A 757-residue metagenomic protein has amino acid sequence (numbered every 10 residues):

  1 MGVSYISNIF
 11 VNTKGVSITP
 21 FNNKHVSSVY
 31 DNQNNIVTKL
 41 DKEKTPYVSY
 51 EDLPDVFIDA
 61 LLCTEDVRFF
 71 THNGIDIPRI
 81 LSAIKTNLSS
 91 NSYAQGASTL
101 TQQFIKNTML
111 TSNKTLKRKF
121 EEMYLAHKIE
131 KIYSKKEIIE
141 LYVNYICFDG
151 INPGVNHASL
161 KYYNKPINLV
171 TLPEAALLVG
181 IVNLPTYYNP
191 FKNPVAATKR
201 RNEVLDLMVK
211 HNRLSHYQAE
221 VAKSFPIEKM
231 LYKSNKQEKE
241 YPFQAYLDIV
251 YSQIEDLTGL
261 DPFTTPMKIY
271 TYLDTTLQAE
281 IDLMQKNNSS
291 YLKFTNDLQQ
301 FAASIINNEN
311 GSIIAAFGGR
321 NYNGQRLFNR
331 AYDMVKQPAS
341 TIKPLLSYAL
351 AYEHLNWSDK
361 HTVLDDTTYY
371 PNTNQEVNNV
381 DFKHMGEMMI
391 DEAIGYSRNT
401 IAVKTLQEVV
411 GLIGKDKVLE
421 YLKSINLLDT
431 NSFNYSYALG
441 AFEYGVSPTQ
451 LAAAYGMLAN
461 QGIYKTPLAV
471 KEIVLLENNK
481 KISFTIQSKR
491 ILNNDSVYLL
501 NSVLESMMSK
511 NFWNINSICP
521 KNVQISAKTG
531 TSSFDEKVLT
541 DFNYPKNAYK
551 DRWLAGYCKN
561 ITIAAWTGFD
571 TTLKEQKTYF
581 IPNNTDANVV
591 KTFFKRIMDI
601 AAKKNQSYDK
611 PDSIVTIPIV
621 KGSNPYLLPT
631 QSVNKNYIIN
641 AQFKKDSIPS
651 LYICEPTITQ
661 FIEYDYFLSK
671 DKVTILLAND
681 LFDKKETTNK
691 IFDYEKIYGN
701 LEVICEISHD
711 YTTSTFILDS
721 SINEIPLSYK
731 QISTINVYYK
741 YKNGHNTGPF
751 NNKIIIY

Functional and structural regions predicted by a protein language model:
M1-K286, S290, I313-I314: Juxtamembrane regions of bacterial inner-membrane/periplasmic proteins, predominantly the peptidoglycan biogenesis
S28, Q33-P46, H157, K161 (+10 more regions): Short pre-catalytic segments that frame enzyme active sites
L53, C63-D76, S89-A94, E130-K136 (+14 more regions): Bacterial peptidoglycan biogenesis and beta-lactam-recognition machinery
S89-N113, N235-K239, N356-V418, N434 (+2 more regions): Conserved catalytic neighborhood of penicillin-recognizing serine enzymes
T271-L292, S304-I305, A316, N323-M334 (+2 more regions): A penicillin-recognizing enzyme superfamily signal
V673-D683: Conserved aromatic anchor
I725-S733: Surface-exposed, short loops/turns at beta-strand junctions within beta-sandwich domains
G744-I755: Extracellular fibronectin type III
